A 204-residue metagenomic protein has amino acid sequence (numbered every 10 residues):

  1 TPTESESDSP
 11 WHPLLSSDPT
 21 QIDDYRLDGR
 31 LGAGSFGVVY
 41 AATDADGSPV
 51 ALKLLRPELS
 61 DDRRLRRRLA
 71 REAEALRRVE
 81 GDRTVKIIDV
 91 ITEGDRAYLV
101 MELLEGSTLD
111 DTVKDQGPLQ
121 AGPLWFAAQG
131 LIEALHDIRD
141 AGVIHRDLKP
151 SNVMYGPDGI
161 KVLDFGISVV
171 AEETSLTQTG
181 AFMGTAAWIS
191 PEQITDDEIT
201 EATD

Functional and structural regions predicted by a protein language model:
L27-G34, V39: Protein kinase glycine-rich loop
T43-P49: Conserved N-lobe loop of protein kinases adjacent to the ATP-binding glycine-rich P-loop
R56-R78: AlphaC helix of the eukaryotic protein kinase fold
V90: Activation-segment/catalytic-loop signature of the eukaryotic protein kinase fold
G94-T108, T112: Conserved short submotifs of the Hanks-type protein kinase catalytic core that shape the nucleotide-binding pocket
A127-A128: Activation segment signature within eukaryotic-like protein kinase domains
L131-V143: Protein kinase catalytic-loop region centered on the HRD/HxD motif
